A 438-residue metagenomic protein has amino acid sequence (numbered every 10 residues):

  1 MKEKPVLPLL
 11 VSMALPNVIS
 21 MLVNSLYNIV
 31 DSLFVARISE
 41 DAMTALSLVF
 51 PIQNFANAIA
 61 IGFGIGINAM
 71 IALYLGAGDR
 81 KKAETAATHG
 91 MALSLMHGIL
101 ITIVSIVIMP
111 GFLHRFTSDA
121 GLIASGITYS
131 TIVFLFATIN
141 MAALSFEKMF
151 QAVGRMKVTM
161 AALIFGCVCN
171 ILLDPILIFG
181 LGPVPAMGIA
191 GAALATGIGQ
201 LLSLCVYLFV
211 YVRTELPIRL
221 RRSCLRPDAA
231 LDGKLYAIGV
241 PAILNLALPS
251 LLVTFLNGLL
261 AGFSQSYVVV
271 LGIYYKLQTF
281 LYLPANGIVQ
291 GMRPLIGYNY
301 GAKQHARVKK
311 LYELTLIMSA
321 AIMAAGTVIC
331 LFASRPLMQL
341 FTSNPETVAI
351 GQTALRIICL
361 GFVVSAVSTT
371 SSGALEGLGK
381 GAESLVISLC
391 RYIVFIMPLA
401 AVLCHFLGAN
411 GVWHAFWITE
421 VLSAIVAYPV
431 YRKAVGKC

Functional and structural regions predicted by a protein language model:
M1-A14, I71-T138, V184-V240, I296-G361 (+1 more regions): Short alpha-helical transmembrane segments in multi-pass integral membrane proteins
K2-L33, R37-I38, N54-G66, M70 (+7 more regions): N-terminal transmembrane alpha-helices
S12-D31, I132, G166, G199-S203 (+4 more regions): Transmembrane helical elements of multi-pass membrane transporters/channels
N17, M21, L33, A69 (+16 more regions): Transmembrane alpha-helix boundary and packing residues in multipass membrane permease domains and related
L22, L26-T44, L113-A120, I176-M187 (+4 more regions): Helix-terminus/linker motif at the lipid-water interface of multi-pass membrane proteins
M43-I103, N140-G154, V158-T159, N257 (+2 more regions): Small-residue-rich hydrophobic transmembrane alpha-helices
F55-A58, T102, N170-P175, L204-L208 (+4 more regions): Hydrophobic transmembrane alpha-helices of multi-pass small-molecule transporters
G64, N68, V133-Q151, T159-C167 (+5 more regions): Short runs within selected transmembrane alpha-helices of multi-pass transporters and secretion channels
